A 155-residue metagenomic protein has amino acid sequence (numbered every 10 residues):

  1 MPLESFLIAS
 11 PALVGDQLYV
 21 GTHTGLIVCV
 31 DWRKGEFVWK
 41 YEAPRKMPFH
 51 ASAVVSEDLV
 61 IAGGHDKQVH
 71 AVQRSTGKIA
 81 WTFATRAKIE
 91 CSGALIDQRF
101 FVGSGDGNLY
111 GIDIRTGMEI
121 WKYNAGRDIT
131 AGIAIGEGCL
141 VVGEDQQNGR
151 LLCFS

Functional and structural regions predicted by a protein language model:
M1-V14, H23, F37-S56, H65 (+4 more regions): Extracytoplasmic beta-rich repeat domains
G21, R33, G63, S75 (+1 more regions): Glycine-rich phosphate/oxyanion-binding loops and their immediately adjacent helices within cytosolic catalytic domains
V28, H70, Y110, R150-L152: WD40 beta-propeller blade core
D31-G35, Q73-G77, D113-G117, S155: Short loop/turn segments that connect beta-strands within beta-propeller blades
